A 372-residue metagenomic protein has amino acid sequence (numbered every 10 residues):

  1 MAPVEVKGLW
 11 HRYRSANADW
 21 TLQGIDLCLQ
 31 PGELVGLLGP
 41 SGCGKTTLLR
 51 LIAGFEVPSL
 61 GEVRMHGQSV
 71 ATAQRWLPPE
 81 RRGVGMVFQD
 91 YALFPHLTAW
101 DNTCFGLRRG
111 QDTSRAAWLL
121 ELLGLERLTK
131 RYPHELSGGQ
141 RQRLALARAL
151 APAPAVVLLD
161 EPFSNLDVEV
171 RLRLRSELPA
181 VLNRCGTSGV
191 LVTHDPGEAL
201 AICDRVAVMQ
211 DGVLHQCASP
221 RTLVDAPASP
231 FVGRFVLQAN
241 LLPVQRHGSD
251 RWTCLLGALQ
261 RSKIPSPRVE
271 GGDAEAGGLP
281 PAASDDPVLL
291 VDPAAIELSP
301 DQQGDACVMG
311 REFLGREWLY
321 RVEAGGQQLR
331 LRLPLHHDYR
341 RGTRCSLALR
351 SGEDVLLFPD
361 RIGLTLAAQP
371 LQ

Functional and structural regions predicted by a protein language model:
M1-V6, H11-G24, A73-L77: A short, flexible loop at the N-terminus of ABC-type nucleotide-binding domains that lies
L38-P40: The feature captures the beta-strand-to-loop junction immediately N-terminal to the Walker
A53: Helix-to-loop junction immediately C-terminal to a conserved catalytic motif
S59-E62, D211: Conserved coupling/switch loops of ABC nucleotide-binding domains, chiefly the family-specific signature
G61-T72: Conserved ABC transporter NBD signature motif
G83-G85, Q89, L93, T98-F231: ABC ATPase nucleotide-binding domains
S249-E312, H337-Q372: Glycine/charge-rich catalytic "coupling/switch" loops of P-loop NTPases
